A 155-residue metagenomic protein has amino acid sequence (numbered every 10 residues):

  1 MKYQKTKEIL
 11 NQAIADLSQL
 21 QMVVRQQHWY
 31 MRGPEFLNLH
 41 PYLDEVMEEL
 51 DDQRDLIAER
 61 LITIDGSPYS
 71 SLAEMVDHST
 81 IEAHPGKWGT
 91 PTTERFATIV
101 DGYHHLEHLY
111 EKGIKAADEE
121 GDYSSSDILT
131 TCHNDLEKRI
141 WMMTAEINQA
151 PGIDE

Functional and structural regions predicted by a protein language model:
M1-A13, P85, T92: Disorder-to-helix initiation segments
M1-K5, L20-E45, L109-S124: Helix-loop segments that flank and shape redox-cofactor active sites
L10, H40-M47, D51, F96 (+3 more regions): Amphipathic, non-transmembrane alpha-helical scaffold segments
I14, Q21, H28, M47 (+6 more regions): A structural signal for well-ordered alpha-helices, especially hydrophobic packing surfaces of coiled-coils
V24-Q27, M31-P34, I57, I64 (+6 more regions): Hydrophobic stripe of amphipathic alpha-helices that form coiled-coil interfaces
N38-E74: Conserved alpha-helical segments that form or flank metal/cofactor-binding pockets of metalloenzymes
D55, E59, H78-T131: Acidic/histidine-rich alpha-helical segments that form the ligand environment of transition-metal centers
D127-E155: Short, contiguous alpha-helical
